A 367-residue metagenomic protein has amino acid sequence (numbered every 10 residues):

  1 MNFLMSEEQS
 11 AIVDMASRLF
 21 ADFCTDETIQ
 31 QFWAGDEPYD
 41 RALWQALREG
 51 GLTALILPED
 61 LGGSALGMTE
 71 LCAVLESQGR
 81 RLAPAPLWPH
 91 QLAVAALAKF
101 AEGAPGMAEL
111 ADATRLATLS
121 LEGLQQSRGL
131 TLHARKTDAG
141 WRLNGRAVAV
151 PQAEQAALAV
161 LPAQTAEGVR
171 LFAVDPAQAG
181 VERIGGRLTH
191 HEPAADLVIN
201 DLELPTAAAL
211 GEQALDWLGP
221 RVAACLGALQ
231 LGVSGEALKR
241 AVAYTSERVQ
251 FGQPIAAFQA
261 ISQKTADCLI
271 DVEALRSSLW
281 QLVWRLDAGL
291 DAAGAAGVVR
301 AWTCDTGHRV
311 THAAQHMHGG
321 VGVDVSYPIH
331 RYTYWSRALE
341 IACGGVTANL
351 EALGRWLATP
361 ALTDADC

Functional and structural regions predicted by a protein language model:
M1-R81, K136, G140-W141, P220-C367: Alpha-helical interface subdomain recognition
L66, R128, Q152-A156: Short glycine/proline-enriched turns and hinge-like loops at secondary-structure junctions
P84-G103: N-terminal glycine-rich flavin-associated loop
D112-L124: A short, Trp-centered hydrophobic/proline-enriched beta-strand micro-motif
Q125-L132: Active-site-adjacent elements of ketosynthase-type condensing enzymes
A134-T137, Q164: Generic beta-strand structural signal
N144-V181: A short core secondary-structure module
A149-V150, D175-T206, Q213-A214: Flexible, small-/acidic-enriched active-site or ligand-binding loops
